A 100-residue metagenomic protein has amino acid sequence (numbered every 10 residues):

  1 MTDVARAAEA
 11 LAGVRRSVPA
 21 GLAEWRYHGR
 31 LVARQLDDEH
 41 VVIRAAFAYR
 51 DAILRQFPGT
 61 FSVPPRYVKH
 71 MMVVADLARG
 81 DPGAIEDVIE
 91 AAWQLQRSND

Functional and structural regions predicted by a protein language model:
M1-D100: Charge-dense, helix-prone N-terminal extensions
